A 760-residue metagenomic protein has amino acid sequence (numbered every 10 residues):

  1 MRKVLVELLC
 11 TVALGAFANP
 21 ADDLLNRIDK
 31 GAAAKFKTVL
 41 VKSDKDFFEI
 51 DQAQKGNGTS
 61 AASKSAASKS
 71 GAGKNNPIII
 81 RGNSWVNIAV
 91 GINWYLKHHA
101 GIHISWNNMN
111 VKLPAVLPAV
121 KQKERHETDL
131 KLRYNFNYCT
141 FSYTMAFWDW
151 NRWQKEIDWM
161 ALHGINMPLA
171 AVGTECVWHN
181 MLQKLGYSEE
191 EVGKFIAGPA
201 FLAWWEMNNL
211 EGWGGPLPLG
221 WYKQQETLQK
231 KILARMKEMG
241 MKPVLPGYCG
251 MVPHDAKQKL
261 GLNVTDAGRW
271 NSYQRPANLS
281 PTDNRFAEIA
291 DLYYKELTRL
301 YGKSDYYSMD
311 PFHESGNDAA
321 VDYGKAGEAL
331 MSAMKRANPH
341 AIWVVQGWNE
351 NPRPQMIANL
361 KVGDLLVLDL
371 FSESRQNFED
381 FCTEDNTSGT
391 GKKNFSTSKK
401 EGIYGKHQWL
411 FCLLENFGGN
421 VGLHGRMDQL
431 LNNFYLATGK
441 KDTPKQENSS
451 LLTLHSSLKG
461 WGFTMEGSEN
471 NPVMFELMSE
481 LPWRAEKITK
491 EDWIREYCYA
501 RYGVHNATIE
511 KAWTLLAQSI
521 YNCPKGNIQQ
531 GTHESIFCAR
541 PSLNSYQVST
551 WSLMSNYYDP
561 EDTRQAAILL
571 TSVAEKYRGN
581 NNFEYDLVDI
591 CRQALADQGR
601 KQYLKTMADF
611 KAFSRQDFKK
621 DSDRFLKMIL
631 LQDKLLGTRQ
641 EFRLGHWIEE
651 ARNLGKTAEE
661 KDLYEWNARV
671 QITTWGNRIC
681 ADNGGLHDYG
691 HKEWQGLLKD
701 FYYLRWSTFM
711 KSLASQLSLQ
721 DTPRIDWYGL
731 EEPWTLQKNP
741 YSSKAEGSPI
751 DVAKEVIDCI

Functional and structural regions predicted by a protein language model:
M1-V4: Positively charged n-region of N-terminal signal peptides that target proteins for export
C10-A18: Hydrophobic h-region of N-terminal signal peptides that target proteins for export in Gram-negative bacteria
F17-A61, K69-L130: Contiguous, structured surface segment used for ligand recognition
A34-F36, H103, N107-L117, R125 (+13 more regions): Catalytic-core regions of glycoside hydrolase
G58-N75, G389-G391, S449-S450, S456: Ser/Thr/Pro-rich low-complexity tandem-repeat tracts
L130-D149, M160: Active-site-adjacent substrate/metal-binding segments within catalytic domains of carbohydrate-active enzymes
L553-R578, F583, V588-K611: C-terminal substrate/ligand-recognition segments
H691-I760: Extended, compositionally biased alpha-helical segments that mediate assembly or anchoring
